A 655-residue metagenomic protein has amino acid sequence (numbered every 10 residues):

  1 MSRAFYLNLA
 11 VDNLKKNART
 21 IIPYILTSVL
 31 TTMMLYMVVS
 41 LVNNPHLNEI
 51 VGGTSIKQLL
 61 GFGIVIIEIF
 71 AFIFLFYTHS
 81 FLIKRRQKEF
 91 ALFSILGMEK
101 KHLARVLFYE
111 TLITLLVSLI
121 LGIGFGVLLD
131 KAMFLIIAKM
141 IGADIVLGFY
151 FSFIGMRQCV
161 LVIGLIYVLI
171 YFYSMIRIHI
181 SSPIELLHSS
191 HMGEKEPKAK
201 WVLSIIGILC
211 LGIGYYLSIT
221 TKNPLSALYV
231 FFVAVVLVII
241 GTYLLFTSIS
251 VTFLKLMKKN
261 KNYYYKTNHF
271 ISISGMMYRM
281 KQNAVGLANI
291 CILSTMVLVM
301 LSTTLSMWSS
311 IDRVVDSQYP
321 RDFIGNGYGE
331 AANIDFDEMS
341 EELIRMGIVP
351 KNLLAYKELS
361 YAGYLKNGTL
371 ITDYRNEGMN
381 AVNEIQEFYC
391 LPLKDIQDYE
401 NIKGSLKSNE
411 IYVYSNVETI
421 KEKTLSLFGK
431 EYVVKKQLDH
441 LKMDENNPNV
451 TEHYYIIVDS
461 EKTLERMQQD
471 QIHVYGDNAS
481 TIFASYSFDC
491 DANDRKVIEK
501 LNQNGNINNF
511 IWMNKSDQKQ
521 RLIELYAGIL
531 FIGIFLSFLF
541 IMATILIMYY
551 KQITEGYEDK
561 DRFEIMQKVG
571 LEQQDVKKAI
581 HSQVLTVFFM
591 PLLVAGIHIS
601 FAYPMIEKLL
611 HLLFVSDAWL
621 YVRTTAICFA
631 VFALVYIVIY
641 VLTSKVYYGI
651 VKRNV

Functional and structural regions predicted by a protein language model:
M1-T32, E196-W201, C210, L245-S294 (+2 more regions): N-terminal Sec/SRP start-transfer signal
S2-F5, I180-E194, Y557-E558, Y648-V655: Short cytosolic juxtamembrane segments of multi-pass membrane proteins
R19-H46, S55-A91, T111-F125, I205-I206 (+5 more regions): Hydrophobic alpha-helical transmembrane segments of multi-pass inner-membrane transport and secretion
S40-G53, I123-G155, G212-Y229, P591-N654: Short helix-loop junctions at transmembrane helix boundaries
I113-M257: Hydrophobic alpha-helical segments
K200-S218, L228-F253, V285-Q318, G325-Y328 (+3 more regions): Hydrophobic transmembrane helix bundles of membrane-integrated enzymes that assemble and modify cell-envelope
V314-M542: Basic-flanked hydrophobic alpha-helices used for secretion and membrane insertion
